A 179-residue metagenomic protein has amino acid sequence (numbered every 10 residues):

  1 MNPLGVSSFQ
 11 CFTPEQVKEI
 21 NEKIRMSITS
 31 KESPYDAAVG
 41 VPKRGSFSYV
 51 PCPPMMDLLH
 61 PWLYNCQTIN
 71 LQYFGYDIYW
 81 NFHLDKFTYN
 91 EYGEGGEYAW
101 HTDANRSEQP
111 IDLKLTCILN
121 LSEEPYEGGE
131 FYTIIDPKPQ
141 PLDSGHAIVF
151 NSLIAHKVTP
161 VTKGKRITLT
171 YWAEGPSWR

Functional and structural regions predicted by a protein language model:
M1-N81: Non-heme Fe(II)/2-oxoglutarate
T68-R179: Catalytic core of non-heme Fe(II) oxygenases with the double-stranded beta-helix
